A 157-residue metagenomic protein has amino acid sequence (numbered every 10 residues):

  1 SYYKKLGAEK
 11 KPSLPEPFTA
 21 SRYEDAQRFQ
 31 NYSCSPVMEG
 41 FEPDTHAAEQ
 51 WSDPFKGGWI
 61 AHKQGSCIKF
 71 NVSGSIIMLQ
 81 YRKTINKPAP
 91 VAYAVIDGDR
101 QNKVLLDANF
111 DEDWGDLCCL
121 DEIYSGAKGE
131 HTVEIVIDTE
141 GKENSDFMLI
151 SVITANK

Functional and structural regions predicted by a protein language model:
S1-K157: Conserved catalytic region of serine esterases and O-acyltransferases that act on ester linkages in lipids
